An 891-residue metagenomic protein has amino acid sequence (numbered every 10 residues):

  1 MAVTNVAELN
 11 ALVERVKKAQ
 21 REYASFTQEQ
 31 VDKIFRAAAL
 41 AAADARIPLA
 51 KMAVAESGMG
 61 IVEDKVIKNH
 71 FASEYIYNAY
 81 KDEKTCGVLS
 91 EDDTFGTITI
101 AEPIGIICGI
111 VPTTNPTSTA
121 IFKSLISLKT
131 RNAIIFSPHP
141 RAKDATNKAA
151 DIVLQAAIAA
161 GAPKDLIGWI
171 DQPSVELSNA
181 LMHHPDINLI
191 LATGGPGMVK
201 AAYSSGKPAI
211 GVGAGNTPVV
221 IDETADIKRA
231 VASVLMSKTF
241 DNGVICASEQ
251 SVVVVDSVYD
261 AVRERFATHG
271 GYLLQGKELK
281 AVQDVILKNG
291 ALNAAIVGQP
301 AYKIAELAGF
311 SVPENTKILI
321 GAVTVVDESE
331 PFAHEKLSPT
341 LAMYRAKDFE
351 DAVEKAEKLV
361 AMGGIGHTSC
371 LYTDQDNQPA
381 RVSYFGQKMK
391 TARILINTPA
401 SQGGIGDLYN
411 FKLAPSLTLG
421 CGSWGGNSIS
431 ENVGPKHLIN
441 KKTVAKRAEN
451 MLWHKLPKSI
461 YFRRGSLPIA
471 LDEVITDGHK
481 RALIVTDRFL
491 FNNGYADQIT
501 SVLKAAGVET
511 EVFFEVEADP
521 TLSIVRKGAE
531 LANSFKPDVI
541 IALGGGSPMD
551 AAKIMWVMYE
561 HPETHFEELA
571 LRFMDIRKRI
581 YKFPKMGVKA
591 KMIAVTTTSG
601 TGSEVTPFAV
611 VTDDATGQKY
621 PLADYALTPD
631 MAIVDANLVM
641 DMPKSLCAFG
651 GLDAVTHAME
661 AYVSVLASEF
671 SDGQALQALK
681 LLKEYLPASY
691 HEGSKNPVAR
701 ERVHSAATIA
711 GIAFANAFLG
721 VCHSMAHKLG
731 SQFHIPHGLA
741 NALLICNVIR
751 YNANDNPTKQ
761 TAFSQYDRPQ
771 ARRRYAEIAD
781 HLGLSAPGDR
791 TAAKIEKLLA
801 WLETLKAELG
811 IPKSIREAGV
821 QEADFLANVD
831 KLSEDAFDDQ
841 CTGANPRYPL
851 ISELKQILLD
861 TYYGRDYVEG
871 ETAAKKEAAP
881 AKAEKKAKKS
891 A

Functional and structural regions predicted by a protein language model:
M1-I98, I126, T268: N-terminal Rossmann-like NAD(P)+-binding subdomain of aldehyde/semialdehyde dehydrogenases
V3, I121, V199-D327: ALDH superfamily catalytic-core signature
A24, F310-N450: Conserved C-terminal structural/oligomerization subdomain of aldehyde/semialdehyde dehydrogenase
N78, K84, A149, S523-N637: Glycine/threonine-rich beta-strand-loop-alpha-helix active-site module that forms ligand/phosphate-binding
V88-R229: Rossmann-like NAD(P) dinucleotide-binding subdomain of oxidoreductase/dehydrogenase enzymes
D260, T268, V605-A717: Carboxylate- and glycine-rich phosphate/diphosphate-binding segment that chelates Mg2+/Mn2+
L452-V539, I815-R816: ATP/NTP phosphate-donor binding region
Q732-I735, L739-L826, G843, Y867-V868 (+1 more regions): Gly/Pro-rich interdomain helix-loop hinge
